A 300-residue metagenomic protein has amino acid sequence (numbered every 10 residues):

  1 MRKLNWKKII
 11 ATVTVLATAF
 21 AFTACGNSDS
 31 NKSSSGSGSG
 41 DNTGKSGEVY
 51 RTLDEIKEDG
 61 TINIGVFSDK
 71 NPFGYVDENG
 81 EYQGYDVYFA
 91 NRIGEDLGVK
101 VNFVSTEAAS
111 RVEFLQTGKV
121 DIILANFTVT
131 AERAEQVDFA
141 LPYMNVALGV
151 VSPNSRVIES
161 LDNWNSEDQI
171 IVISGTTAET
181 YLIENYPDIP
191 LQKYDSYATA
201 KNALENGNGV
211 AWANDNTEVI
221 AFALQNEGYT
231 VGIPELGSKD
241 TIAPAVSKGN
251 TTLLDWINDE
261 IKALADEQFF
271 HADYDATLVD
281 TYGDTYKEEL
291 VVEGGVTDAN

Functional and structural regions predicted by a protein language model:
F20-A24: C-terminal motif of bacterial Sec signal peptides marking the signal peptidase cleavage site
G26-S28, S35-G47, V87-D96, S155 (+3 more regions): Extended ligand-binding regions for polar small-molecule ligands
S37-N126: Extracytoplasmic small-molecule ligand-binding "clamshell" domains of the periplasmic binding protein/Venus flytrap
G60-V66, L161-G175: Short loop->beta-strand "edge-of-pocket" segments that line small-molecule binding or catalytic clefts across diverse
N91, E95, K100-W164, L236: Acidic, polar ligand-binding/catalytic clefts
N102-E113, S174, Q192-N206: Short helix-initiation/N-cap motifs at beta->coil->alpha
E113, F127-E135, I183-E184, E205-N206 (+1 more regions): A ligand-binding cleft/hinge motif common to bilobed small-molecule-binding domains
N145-S152, I220-I261, D280-N300: Periplasmic-binding protein-like
